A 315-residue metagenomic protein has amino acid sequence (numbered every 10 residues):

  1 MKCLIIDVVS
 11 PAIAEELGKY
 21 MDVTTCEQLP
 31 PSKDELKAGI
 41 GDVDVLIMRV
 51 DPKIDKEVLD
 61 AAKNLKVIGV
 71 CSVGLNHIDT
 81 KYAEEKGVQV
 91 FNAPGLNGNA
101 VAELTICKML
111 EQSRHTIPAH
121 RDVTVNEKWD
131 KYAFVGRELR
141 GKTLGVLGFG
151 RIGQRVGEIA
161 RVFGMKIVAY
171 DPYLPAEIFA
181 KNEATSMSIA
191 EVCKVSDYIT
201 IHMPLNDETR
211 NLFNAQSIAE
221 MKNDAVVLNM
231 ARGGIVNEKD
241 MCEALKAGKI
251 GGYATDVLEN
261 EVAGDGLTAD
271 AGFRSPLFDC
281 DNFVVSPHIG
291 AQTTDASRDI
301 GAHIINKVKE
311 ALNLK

Functional and structural regions predicted by a protein language model:
M1-F91, N214: An N-terminal-biased, well-structured beta-alpha scaffold segment characteristic of Rossmann-like dinucleotide-binding
K19, Y132-N223: Rossmann-like dinucleotide/phosphate-binding beta-alpha-beta segment
C26-L29, C71-S72, V88-N99, D171 (+2 more regions): Short beta->alpha connector loops at strand-helix junctions that form conserved, small/polar/Pro-enriched
V43, A62, V195-S196, D224: An anion/phosphate-binding loop that grips the pyrophosphate of nucleotide cofactors and donors
D51, V73, D197, M203-L205 (+2 more regions): Short glycine-/small-residue-rich Rossmann-like dinucleotide-binding loops
K86-V88, P94-T143, E158, V162: Phosphate-binding beta-alpha-beta segment of Rossmann-like dinucleotide-binding domains, i.e., the NAD(P)
V90, D224, R232-K315: Rossmann-like dinucleotide-binding domain for NAD(H)/NADP(H)
L228: Glycine-rich nucleotide-phosphate-binding loops and adjacent flexible coil segments
